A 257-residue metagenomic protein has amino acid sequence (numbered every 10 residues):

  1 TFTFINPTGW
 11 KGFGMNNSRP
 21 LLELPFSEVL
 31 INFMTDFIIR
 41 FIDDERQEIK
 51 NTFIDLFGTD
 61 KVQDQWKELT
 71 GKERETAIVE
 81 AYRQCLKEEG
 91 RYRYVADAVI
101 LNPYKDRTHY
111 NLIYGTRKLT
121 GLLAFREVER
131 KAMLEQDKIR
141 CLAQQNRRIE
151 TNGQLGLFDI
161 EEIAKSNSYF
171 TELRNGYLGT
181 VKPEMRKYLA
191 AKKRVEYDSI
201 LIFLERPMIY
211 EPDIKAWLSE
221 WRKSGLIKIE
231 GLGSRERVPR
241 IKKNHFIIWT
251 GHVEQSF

Functional and structural regions predicted by a protein language model:
T1-Y197, E205-F257: Class I S-adenosyl-L-methionine-dependent methyltransferase catalytic core
